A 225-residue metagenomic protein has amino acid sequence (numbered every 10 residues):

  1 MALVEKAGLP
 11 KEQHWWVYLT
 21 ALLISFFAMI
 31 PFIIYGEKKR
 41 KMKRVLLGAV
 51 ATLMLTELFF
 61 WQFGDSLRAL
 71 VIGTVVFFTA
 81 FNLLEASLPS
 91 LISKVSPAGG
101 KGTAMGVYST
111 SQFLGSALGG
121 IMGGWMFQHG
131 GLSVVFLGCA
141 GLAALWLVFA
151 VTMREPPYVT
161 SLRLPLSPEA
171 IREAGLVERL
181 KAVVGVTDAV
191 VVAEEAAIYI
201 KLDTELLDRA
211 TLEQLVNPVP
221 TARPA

Functional and structural regions predicted by a protein language model:
M1-Q13: Short amphipathic helix-loop junctions that connect adjacent transmembrane helices in Major Facilitator Superfamily/SLC
K11, A98-Y108: Loop-to-transmembrane helix entry/capping segments in MFS-fold secondary transporters and related SLC/MFSD carriers
L19-L23, G106-L114: Transmembrane alpha-helical cores of Major Facilitator Superfamily
F27-K41, F127: Helix-to-loop junctions at the C-terminal end of transmembrane segments in multipass secondary transporters
R44-F59: Structural signature of the two symmetry-related core transmembrane helices
W61-G73: Helix-loop junctions at membrane interfaces in 12-TM secondary transporters
L83-S96: Intracellular juxtamembrane helix-capping segments at the cytosolic ends of symmetry-related transmembrane helices
V134-T152: Symmetry-related core transmembrane helices of the 12-TM Major Facilitator Superfamily/SLC fold
